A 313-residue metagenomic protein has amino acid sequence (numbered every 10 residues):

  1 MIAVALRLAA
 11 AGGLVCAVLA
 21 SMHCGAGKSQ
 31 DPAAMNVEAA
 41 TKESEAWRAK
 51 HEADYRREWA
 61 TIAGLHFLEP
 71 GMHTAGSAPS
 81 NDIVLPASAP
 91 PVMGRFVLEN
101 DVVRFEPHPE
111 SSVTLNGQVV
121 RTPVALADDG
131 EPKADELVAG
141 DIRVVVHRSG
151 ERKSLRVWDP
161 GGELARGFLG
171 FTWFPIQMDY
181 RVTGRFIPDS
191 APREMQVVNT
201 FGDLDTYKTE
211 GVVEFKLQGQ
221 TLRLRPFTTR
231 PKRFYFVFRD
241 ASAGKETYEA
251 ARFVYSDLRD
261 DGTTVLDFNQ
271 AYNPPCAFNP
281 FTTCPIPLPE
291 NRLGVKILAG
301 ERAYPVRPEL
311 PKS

Functional and structural regions predicted by a protein language model:
M1-G12: Bacterial N-terminal signal peptides that target proteins for export
A20-H23: C-terminal motif of bacterial Sec signal peptides marking the signal peptidase cleavage site
G25-G27: Bacterial signal peptide processing site
S29, A241-K245, D257, T263-V265 (+1 more regions): Extended, aromatic/histidine-rich regions of cofactor-dependent oxidoreductases associated with respiratory
D31-I83: N-terminal cleavable signal peptides for secretion/export
I62, F67-A134, Y255: Forkhead-associated
F96-E99, T206-Y248: Mid-length scaffold segments of soluble, non-membrane domains
G140-L204: Surface-exposed beta-loop interaction hotspot
